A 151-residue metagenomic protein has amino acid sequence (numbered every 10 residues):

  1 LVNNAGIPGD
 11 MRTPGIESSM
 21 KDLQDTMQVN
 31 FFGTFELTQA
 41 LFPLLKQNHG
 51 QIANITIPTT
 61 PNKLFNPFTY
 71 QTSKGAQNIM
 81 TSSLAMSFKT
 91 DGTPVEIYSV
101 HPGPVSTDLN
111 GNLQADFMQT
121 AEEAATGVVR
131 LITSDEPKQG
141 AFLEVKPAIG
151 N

Functional and structural regions predicted by a protein language model:
N3-N4, Q51-I57, E96-H101: Structural signature of the Rossmann-like NAD(P)-dependent dehydrogenase/reductase core
I7, M11-M27, F32, K46-T90: Catalytic loop of short-chain dehydrogenase/reductase
T34, G75-M80, L109, F117-Q119: Conserved N-terminal glycine/acidic-rich loop preference
T38-Q39, S82: A short, exposed helix-loop element centered on a Lys and neighboring polar residues
Q39-F42, K46, V129: A structural alpha-helix within SAM-dependent methyltransferase catalytic domains
V95, S99-V100, V105-T107, G111-N151: C-terminal helical subdomain
